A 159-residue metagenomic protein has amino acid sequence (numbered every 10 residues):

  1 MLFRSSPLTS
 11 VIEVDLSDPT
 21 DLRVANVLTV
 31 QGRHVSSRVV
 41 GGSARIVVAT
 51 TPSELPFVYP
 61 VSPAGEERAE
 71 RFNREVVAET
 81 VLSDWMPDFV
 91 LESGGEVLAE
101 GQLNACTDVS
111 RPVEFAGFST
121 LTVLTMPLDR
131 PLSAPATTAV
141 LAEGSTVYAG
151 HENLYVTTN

Functional and structural regions predicted by a protein language model:
M1-N159: Beta-sheet-rich non-transmembrane sensory/scaffold domains
